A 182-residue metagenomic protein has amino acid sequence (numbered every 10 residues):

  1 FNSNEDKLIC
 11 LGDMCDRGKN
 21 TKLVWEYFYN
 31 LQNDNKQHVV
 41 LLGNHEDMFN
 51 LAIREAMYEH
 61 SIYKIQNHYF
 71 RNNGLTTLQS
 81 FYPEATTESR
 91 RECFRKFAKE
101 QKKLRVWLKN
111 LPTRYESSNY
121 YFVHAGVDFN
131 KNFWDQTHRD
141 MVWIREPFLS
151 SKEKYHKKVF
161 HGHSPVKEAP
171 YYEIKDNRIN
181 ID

Functional and structural regions predicted by a protein language model:
F1-I181: Feature recognizes metal-dependent phosphohydrolase scaffolds
